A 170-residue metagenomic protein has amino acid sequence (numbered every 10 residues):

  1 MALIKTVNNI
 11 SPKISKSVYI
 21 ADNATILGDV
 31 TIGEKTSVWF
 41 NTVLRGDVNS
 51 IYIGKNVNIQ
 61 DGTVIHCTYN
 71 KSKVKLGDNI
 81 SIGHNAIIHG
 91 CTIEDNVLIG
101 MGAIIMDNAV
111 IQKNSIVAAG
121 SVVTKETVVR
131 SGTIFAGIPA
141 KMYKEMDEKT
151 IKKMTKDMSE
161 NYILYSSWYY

Functional and structural regions predicted by a protein language model:
M1-K13, Y19, D47, I53-K55 (+5 more regions): Glycine-rich hexapeptide-repeat left-handed beta-helix
S81: Short proline/glycine- and basic residue-enriched helix-capping loop/turn segments at helix->loop/beta transitions
